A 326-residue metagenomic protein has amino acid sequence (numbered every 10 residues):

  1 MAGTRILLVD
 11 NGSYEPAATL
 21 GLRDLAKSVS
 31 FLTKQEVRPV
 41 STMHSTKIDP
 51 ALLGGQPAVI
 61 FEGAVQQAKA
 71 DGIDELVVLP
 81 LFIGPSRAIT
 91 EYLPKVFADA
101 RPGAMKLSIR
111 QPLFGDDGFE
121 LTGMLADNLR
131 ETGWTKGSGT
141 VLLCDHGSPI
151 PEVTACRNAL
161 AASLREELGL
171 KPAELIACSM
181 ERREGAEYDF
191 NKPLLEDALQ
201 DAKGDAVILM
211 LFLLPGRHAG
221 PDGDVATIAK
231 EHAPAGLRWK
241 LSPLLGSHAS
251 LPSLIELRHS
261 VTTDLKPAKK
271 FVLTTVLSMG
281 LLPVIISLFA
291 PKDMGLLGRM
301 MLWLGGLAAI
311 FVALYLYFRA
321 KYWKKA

Functional and structural regions predicted by a protein language model:
M1-K266: Extended amphipathic ligand-handling, pore-lining, and cofactor/metal-binding catalytic surfaces
M43, S287-K292, Y317-A320: Transmembrane helix-loop junctions and nearby membrane-interface residues
F271-K292: N-terminal signal sequences
M279-P283, L304-V312: Core hydrophobic alpha-helical transmembrane segments of single-pass membrane proteins
G295-W303: Non-cytosolic membrane-interface motifs at loop->transmembrane helix junctions
I310-A326: Membrane-helix interfacial anchor on the cytosolic side
